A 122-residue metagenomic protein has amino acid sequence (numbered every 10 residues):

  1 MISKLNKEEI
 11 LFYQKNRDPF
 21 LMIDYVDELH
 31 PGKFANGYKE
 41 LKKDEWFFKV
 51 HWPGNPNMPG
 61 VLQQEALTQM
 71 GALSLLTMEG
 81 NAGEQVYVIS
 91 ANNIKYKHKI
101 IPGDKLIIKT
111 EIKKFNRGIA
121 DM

Functional and structural regions predicted by a protein language model:
M1-L11: Segments adjacent to and within acyl-thioester-processing domains across lipid and secondary-metabolism enzymes
I2-K4, M70-I112: Hydrophobic beta-strand-centered segment that forms part of the acyl-chain substrate-binding groove
K15-M58: Catalytic strand-loop segment that frames the active site of acyl-thioester-processing enzymes
F20-M22, L106, A120: Hydrophobic core residues within well-ordered beta-strands of beta-rich domains
H30-K33, K99, K114-I119: Short, conserved beta-turn/loop elements at beta-strand boundaries and strand-helix junctions
N36-Y38, I107-E111, D121: Beta-strand secondary-structure signal
L41-K43, I112-N116: Beta-strand elements of well-folded, non-transmembrane domains
W52-P59, Q63-L73, V88: Compact, glycine-rich, soluble single-domain proteins
